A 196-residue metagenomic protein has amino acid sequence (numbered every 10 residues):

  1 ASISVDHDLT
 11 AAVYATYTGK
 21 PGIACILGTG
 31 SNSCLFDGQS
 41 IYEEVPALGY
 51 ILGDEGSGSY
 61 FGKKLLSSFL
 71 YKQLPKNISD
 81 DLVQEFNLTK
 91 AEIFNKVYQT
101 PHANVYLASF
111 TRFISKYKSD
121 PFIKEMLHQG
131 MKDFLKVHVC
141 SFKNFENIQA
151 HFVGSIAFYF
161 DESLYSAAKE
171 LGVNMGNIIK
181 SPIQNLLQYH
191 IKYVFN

Functional and structural regions predicted by a protein language model:
A1-N77: Phosphate-binding/catalytic loop of phosphoryl-transfer enzymes
T16-I23, L66-N196: ATP-binding/phosphotransfer module of carbohydrate and carboxylate kinases, centering on a glycine-rich
